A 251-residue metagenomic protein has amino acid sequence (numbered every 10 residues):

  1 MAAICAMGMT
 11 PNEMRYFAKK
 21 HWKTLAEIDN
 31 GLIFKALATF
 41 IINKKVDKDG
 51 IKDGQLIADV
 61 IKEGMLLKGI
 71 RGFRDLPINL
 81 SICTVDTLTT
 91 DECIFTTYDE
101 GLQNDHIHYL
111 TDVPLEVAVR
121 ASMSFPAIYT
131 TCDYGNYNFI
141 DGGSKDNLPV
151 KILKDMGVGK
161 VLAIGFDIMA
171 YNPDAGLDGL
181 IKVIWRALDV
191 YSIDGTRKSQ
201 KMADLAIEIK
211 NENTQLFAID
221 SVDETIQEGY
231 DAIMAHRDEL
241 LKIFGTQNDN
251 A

Functional and structural regions predicted by a protein language model:
A3-A251: Patatin-like phospholipase
